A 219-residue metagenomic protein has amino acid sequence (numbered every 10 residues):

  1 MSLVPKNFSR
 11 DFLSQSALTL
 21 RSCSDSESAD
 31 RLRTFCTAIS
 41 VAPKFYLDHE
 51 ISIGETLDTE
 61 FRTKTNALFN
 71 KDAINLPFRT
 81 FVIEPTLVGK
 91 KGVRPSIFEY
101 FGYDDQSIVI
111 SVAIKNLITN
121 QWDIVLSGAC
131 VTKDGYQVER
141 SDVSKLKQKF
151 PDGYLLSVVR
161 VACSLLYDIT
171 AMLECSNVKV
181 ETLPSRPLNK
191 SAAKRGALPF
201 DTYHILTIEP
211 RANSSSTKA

Functional and structural regions predicted by a protein language model:
M1-R211: Intrinsically disordered, low-complexity regulatory segments
S214-A219: C-terminal, beta-strand-rich globular interaction domains
